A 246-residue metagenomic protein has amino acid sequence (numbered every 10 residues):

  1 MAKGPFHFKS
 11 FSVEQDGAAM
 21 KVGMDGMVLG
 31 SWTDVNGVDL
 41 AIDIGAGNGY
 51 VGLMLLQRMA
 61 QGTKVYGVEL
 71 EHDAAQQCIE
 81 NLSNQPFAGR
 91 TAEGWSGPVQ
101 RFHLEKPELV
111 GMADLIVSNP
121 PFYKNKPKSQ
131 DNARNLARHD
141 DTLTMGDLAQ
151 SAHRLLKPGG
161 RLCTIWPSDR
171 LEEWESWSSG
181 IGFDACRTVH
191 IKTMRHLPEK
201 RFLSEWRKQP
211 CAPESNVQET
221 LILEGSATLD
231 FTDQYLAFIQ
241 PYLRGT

Functional and structural regions predicted by a protein language model:
M1-V35: Class I SAM-dependent transferase core
S10, G62, G89-T91, G159 (+1 more regions): A generic structural signal for alpha->beta connector loops
E14, E93-W95, C186-V189: General small-molecule cofactor/ligand-binding pocket signal
A18, T142-E199: Conserved Class I SAM-dependent methyltransferase catalytic core
L29, N119, L148, W206: Residue-level signal for inorganic ion chemistry
W32-S129: Conserved SAM/SAH cofactor-binding pocket of Class I
P120-D147: Mobile active-site "lid"/loop adjacent to the S-adenosyl-L-methionine
P198-T246: SAM/dcSAM-binding transferase cores
